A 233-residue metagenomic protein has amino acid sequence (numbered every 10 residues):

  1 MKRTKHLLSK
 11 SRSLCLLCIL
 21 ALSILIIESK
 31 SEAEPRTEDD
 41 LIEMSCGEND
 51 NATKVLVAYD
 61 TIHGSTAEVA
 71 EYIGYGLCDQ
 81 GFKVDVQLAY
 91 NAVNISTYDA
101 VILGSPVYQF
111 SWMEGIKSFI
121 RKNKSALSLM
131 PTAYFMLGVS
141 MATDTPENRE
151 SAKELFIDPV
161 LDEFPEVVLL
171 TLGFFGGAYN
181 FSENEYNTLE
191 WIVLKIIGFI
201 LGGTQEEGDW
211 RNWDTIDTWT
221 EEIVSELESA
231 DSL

Functional and structural regions predicted by a protein language model:
M1-A33, I102: Secretory targeting signatures
L25-N51, E68, G76, Q80 (+2 more regions): FMN-binding flavodoxin-like domain, especially the glycine-rich phosphate-binding loop
L56-C78: Short, charged N-terminal beta->alpha structural module
A58, G104, F135-M136: Conserved beta-strand segments of the P-loop GTPase G domain that flank and frequently precede/overlap
Q87-S96: Short acidic low-complexity segments
D99-I102, P131: Structural motif
